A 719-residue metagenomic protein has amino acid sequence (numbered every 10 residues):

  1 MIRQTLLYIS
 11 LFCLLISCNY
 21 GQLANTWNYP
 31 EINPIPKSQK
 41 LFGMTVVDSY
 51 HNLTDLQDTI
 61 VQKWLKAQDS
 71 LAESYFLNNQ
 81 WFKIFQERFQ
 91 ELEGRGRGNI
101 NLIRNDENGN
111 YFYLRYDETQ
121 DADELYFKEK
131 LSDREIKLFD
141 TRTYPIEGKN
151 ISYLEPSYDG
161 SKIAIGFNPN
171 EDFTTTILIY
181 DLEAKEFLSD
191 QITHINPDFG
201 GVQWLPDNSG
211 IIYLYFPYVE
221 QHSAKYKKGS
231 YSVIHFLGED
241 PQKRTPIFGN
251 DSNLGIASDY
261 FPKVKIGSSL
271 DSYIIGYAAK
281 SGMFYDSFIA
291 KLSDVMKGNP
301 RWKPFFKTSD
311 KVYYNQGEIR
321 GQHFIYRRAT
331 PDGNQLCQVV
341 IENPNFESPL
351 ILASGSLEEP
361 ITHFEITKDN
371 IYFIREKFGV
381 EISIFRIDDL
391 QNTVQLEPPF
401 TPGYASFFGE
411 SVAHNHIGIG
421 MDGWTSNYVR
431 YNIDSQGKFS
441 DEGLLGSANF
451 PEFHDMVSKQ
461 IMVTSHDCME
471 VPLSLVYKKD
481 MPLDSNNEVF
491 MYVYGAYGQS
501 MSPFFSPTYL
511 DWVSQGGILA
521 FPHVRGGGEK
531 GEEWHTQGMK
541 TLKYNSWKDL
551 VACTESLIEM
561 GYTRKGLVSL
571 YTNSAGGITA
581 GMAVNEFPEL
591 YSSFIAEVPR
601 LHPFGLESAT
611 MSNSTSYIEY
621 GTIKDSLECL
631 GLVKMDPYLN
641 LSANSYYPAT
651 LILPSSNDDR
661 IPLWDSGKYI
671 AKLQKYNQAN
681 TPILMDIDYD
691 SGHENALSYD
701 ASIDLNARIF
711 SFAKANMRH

Functional and structural regions predicted by a protein language model:
M1-L6: Bacterial N-terminal signal peptides that target proteins for export
Y8-S17: Bacterial N-terminal signal peptides
S17-Y404, E410-H416, D422-S426, I433 (+4 more regions): Beta-propeller folds
Y116, A329, D422, Y492-A496 (+2 more regions): Glycine-rich His-Gly loop
L131-R134, N170-D172, E183-K185, L205-N208 (+12 more regions): Secondary-structure transition/capping motifs at alpha-helix termini and the adjoining loop/turn into the next element
T143-L154, F167-E171, Q191, L445-S569 (+4 more regions): Cap/lid segment of the alpha/beta-hydrolase catalytic domain
K368, R386-N392, L396, S411-H416 (+8 more regions): Extracellular/periplasmic ectodomains of large secreted or surface enzymes and adhesion receptors
V524-H719: Active-site-proximal cap/loop segments of hydrolase catalytic domains
